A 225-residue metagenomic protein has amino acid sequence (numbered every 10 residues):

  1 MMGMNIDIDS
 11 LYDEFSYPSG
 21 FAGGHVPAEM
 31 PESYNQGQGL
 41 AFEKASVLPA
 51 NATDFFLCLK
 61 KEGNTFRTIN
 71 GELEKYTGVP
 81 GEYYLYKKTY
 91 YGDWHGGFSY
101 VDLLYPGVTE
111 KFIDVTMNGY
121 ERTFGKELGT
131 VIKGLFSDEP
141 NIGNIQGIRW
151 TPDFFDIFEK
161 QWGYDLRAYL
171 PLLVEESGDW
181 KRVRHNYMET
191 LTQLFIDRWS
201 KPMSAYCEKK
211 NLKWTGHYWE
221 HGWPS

Functional and structural regions predicted by a protein language model:
M1-H185: Mature extracytoplasmic enzyme cores
M2-D13, V131-E139, Y187-S225: Aromatic-lined carbohydrate-recognition surfaces of secreted/lumenal glycan-active proteins
